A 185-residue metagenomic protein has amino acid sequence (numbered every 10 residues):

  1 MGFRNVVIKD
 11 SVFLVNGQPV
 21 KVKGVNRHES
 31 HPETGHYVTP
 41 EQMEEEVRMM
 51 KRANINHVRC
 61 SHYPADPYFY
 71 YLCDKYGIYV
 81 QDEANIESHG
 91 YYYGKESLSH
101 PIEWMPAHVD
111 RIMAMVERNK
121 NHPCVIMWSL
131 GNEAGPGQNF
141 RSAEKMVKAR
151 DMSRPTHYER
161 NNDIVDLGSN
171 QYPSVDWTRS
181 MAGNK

Functional and structural regions predicted by a protein language model:
M1-M50: N-terminal carbohydrate-binding accessory modules
V47-A53, H57-K185: Substrate-binding/catalytic cleft of secreted carbohydrate-active enzymes, primarily glycoside hydrolases
